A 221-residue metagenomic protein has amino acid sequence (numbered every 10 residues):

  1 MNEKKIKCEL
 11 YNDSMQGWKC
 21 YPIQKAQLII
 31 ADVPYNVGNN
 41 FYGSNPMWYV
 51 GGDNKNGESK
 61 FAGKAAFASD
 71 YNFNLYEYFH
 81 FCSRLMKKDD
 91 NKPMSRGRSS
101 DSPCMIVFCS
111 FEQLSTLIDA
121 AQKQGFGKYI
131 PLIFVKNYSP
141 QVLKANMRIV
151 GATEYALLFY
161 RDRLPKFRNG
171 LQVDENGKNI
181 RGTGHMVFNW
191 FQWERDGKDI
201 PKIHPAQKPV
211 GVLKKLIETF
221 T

Functional and structural regions predicted by a protein language model:
N2-T221: Core catalytic lobe of class I
